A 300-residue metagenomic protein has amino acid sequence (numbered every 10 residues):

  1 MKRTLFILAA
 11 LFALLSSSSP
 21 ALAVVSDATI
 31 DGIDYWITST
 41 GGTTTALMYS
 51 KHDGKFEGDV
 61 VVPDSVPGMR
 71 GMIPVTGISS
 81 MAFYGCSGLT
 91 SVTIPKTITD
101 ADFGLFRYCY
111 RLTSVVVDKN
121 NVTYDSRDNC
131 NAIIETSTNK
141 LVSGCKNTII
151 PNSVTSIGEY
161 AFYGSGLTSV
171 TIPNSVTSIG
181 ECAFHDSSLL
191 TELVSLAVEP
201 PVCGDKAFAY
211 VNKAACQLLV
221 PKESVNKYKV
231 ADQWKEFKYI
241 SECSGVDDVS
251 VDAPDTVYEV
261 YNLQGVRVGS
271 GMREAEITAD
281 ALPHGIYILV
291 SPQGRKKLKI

Functional and structural regions predicted by a protein language model:
M1-L8: Bacterial N-terminal signal peptides that target proteins for export
R3, S18, V249, H284-I300: C-terminal tail/sorting-segment detector
L14-L22: C-terminal segment of classical bacterial N-terminal signal peptides
L22-I30: Cleaved targeting-peptide boundary
S39-G42, G54-G77, C86-D100, C109-S156 (+4 more regions): Structural signature of tandem-repeat unit edges
S80-A82, F103-L105, G158-A161, G180-A183 (+1 more regions): Consensus positions within tandem repeat domains that build extended binding/scaffold surfaces
S241-N262, R267: Residue-level detector of functionally pivotal "anchor" positions at catalytic/ligand-binding pockets or at interdomain
R267-A281: Glycine-centered tight-turn motifs at strand-turn-strand junctions
